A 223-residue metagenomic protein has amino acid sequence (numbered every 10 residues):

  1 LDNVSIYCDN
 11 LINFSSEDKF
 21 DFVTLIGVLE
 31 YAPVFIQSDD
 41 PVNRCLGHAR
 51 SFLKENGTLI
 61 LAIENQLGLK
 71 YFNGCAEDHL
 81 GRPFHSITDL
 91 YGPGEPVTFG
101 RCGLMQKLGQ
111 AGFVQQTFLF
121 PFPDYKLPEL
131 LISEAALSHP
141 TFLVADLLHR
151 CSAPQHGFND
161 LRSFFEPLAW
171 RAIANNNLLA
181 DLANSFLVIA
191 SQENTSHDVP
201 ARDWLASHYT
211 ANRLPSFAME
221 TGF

Functional and structural regions predicted by a protein language model:
D2-L11: Conserved SAM-binding strand-loop segment of SAM-dependent methyltransferases
N13-D18, P33: Short conserved loop adjoining the S-adenosyl-L-methionine
T24: A conserved beta-strand element that flanks and buttresses the S-adenosyl-L-methionine
G27-Y31: Short catalytic micro-motifs in class I SAM-dependent methyltransferases
Q37-T58: A short glycine-rich, Lys/Arg-flanked "PGG" loop and its adjoining helix->strand segment in the class I
T58-P83: Conserved class I S-adenosyl-L-methionine
P93-F120: Short alpha-helix
G100, L127-F223: Phosphate/pyrophosphate-binding loops and the adjoining catalytic core of nucleotide-dependent enzymes
